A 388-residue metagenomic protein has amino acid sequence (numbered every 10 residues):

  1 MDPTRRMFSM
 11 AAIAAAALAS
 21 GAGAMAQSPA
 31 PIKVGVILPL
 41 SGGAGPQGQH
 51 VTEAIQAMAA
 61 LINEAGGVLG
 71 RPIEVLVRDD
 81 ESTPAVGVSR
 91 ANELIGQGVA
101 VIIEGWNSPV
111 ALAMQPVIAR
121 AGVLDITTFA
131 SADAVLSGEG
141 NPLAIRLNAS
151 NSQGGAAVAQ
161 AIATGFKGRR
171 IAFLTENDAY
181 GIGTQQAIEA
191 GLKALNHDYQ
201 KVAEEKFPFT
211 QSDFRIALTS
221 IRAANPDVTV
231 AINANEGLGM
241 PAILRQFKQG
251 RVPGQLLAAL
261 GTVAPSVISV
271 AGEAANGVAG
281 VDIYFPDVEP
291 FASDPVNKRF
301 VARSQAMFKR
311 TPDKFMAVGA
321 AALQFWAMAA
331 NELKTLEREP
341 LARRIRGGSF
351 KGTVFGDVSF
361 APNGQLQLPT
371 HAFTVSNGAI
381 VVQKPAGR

Functional and structural regions predicted by a protein language model:
M1-A15: N-terminal secretory signal peptides and thylakoid transit peptides that target proteins across membranes
P31-A54, R78-A85, W106-N107, L174-G183 (+2 more regions): Extracytoplasmic "Venus flytrap"
P46-E53, L61, V68-G138, F207-F214 (+1 more regions): Beta-alpha junction/loop-to-helix N-cap segments that form part of ligand/metal-binding clefts
V88-S89, D133-A134, P142-R251, E289-R299 (+2 more regions): Extracellular/periplasmic Venus flytrap/periplasmic-binding protein
L94-W106, I126-T128, A172-T175, N225-E236 (+3 more regions): Periplasmic-binding protein-like
L244-A320, A379-G387: Extracellular/periplasmic periplasmic-binding protein-like sensory domains
R303-A317, F325-I380: Segments of small-molecule ligand-sensing domains
